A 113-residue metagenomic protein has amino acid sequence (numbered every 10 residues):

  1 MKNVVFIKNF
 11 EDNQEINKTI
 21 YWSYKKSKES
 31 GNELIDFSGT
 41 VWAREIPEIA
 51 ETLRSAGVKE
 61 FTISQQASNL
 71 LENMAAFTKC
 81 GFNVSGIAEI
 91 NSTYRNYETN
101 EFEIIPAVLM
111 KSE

Functional and structural regions predicted by a protein language model:
M1-S68: An N-terminal amphipathic alpha-helical segment
M1-V5, E72, Y97, I104: N-terminal functional modules and adjacent low-complexity/disordered segments of proteins
S68-L70, E89: Generic "edge-of-domain/loop-turn" microfeature
L71-N83: Short, aromatic/basic amphipathic alpha-helical patches
V84-E113: C-terminal edge-of-domain segments
